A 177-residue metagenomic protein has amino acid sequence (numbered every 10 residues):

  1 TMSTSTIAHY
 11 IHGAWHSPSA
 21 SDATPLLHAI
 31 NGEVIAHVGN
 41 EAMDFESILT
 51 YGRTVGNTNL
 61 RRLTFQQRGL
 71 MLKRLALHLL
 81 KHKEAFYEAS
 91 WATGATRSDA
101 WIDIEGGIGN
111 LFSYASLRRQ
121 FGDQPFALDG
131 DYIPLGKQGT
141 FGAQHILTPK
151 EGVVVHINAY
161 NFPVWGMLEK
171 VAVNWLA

Functional and structural regions predicted by a protein language model:
M2-G139: N-terminal Rossmann-like NAD(P)+-binding subdomain of aldehyde/semialdehyde dehydrogenases
F126-A177: Conserved small-residue-rich beta-alpha loop and adjacent elements that most often cradle the phosphate/pyrophosphate
